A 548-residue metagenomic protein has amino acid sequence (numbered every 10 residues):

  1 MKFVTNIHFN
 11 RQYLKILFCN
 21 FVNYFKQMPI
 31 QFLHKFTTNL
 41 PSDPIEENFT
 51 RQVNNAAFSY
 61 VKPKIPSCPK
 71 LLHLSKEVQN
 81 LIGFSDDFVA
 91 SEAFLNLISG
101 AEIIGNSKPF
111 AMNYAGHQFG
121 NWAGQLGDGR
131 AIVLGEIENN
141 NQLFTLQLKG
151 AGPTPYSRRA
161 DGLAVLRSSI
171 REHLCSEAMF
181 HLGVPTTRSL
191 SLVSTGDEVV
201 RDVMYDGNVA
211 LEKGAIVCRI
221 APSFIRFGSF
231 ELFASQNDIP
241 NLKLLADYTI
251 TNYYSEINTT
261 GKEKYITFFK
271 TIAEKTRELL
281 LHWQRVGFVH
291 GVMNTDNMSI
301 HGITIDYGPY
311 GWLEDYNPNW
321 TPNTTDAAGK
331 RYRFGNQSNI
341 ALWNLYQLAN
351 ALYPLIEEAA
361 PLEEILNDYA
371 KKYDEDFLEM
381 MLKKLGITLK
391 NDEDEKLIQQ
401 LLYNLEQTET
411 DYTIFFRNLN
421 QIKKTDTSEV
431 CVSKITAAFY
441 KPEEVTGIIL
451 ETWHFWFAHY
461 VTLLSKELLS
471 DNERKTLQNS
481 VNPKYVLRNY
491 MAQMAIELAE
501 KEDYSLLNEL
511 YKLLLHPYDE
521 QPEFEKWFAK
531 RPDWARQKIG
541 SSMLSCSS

Functional and structural regions predicted by a protein language model:
H8, Q12-Y13, Y24-Q27: Low-complexity, intrinsically disordered or signal/transmembrane-proximal segments
M28-A115, P322, D326-S548: Regulatory N- and C-terminal appendages and interdomain linkers associated with kinase/kinase-like NTP transferase
C68-L71, K76-V89, S99-I257, H301 (+4 more regions): Conserved ATP-binding subdomain of kinase catalytic cores across diverse folds
S168-S169, V199-D202, D206-H290, H301-N404: ATP-dependent phospho-/nucleotidyl transfer catalytic cores
M293: Hydrophobic HxD+1 residue recognition
